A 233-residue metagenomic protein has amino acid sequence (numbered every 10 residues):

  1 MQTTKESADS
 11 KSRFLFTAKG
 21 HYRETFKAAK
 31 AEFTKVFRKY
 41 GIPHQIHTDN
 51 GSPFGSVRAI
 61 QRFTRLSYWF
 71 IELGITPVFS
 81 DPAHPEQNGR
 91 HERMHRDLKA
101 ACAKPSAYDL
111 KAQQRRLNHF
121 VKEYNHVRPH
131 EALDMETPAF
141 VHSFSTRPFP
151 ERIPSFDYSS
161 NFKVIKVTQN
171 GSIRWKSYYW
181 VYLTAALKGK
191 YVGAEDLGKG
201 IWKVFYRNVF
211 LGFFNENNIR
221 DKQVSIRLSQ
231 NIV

Functional and structural regions predicted by a protein language model:
M1-T4, S10-N118, K122-E123, F214-N218: RNase H-like DDE/DDD metal-dependent nuclease/strand-transfer catalytic core used by mobile genetic elements
T3-K5, K199-G200: Short loop/turn microsegments at loop-to-beta-strand junctions
N125-V233: C-terminal, beta-rich DNA-binding module of retroviral/retroelements integrases
